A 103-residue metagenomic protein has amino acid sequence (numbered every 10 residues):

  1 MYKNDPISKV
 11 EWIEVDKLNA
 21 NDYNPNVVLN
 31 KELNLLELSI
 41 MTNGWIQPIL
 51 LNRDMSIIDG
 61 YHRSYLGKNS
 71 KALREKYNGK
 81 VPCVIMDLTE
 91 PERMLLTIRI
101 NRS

Functional and structural regions predicted by a protein language model:
M1-K3: Glycine- and charge-rich intrinsically disordered segments
P6-I7, E11-W12, D16-Q47, S64-S103: Amphipathic, charge-rich alpha-helical segments that serve as recognition/docking helices
I49-L51: Short beta-strand
G60: Short, conserved phosphate/pyrophosphate- and ester-handling motifs at nucleotide-, phospho-/glycolipid
